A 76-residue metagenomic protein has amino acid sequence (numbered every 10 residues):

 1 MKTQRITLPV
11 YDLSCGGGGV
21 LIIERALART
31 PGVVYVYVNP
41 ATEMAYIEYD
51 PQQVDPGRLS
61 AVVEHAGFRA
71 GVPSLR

Functional and structural regions predicted by a protein language model:
M1-R76: Flexible metal-binding regulatory segments at protein termini and peripheral loops
